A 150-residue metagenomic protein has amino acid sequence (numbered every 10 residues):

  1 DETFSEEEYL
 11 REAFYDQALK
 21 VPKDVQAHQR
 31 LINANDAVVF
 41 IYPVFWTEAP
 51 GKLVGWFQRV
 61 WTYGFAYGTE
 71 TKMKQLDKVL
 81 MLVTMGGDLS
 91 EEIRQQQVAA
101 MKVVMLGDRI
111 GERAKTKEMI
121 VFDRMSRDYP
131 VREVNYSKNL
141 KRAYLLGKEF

Functional and structural regions predicted by a protein language model:
D1-F65, R132-F150: N-terminal beta1-alpha1-beta2 submodule of the flavodoxin-like/Rossmannoid cofactor-binding fold
T3-F4, D88, D128: Flexible, glycine-rich phosphate/dinucleotide-binding loops and adjacent beta-alpha linkers at cofactor/substrate
V39, L80-V83, K117-F122: Hydrophobic/aromatic beta-strand patches that form the interior of the parallel beta-sheet core in alpha/beta enzyme
P43, G87, R124: Flexible loop residues that form catalytic and substrate-binding hotspots at small-molecule/glycan-binding clefts
G68-K115: Short, glycine-/small-residue-rich phosphate/pyrophosphate-handling segment
Q95, A99-F150: Glycine-rich phosphate/pyrophosphate-binding loop and the adjoining helix
